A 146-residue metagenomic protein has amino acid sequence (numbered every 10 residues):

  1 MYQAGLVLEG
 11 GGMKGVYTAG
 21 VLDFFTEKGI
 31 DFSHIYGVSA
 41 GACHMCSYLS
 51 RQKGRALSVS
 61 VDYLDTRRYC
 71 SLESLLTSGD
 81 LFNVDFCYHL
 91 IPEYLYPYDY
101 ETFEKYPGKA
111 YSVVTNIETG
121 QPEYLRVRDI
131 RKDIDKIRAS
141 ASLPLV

Functional and structural regions predicted by a protein language model:
M1-V38, C46-V146: Patatin-like phospholipase
G41: Active-site-adjacent betaalpha module
